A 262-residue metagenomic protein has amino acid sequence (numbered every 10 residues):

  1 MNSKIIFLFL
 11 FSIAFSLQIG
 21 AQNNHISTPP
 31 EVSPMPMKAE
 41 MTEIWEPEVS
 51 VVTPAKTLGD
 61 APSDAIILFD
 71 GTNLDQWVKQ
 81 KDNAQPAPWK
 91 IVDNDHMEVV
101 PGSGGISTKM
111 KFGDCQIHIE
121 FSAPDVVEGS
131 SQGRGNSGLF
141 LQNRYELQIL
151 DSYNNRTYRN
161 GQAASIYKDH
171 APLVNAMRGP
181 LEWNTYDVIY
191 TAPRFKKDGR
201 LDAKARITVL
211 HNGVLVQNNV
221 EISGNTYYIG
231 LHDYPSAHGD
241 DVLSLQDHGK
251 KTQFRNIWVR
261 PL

Functional and structural regions predicted by a protein language model:
M1-F7: Bacterial N-terminal signal peptides that target proteins for export
L8-S16: Bacterial N-terminal signal peptides
L17-A21: Sec/Tat signal peptide C-region and signal peptidase I cleavage site
Q22-L262: Carbohydrate-interacting regions of secretory-pathway proteins
